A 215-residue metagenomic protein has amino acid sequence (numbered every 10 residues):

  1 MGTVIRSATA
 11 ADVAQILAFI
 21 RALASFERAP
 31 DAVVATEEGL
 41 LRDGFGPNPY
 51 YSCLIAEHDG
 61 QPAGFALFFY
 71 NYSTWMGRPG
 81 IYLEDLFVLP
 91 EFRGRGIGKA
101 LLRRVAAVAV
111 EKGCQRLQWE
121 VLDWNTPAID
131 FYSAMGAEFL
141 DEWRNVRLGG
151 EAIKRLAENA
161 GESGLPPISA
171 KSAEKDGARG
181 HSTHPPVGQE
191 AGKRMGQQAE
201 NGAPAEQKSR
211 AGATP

Functional and structural regions predicted by a protein language model:
V4-A18: A short beta-loop-alpha structural element at the N-terminal edge of CoA-dependent acyl/N-acetyltransferase catalytic
L17-R42: Conserved GNAT-fold acetyl-CoA-binding loop/helix
R42-I55, Y82: A short helix-loop-beta-strand connector motif used in the catalytic cores of GNAT acetyltransferases and, in some
I55, Q61-F69: Conserved beta-strand in the GNAT
K99, R103, E111, D123-E142 (+1 more regions): Conserved active-site alpha-helix within GNAT-family acetyltransferase domains
V110-E120: Conserved GNAT acetyl-CoA-binding A-motif
W119-A128, R147-E151: Conserved beta-strand-loop-alpha-helix junction that forms the acyl-donor binding cleft
